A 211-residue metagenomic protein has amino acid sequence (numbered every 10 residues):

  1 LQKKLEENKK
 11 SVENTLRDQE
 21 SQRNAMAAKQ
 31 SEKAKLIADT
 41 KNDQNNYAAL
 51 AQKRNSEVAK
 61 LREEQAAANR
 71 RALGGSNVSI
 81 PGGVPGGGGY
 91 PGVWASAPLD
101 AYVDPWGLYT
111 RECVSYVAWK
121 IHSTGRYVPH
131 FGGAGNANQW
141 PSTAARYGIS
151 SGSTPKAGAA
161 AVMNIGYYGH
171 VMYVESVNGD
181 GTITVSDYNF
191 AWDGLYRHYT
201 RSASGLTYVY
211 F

Functional and structural regions predicted by a protein language model:
L1-P81: Alpha-helical oligomerization segments with coiled-coil/rod-like character
K10, N45, G135-Q139, S204: Generic alpha-helical secondary structure signal
E13, E20, Q44-N45, G148 (+3 more regions): Residues in flexible loops and secondary-structure boundaries
A48, P91, V103, V117 (+2 more regions): Compositionally biased, intrinsically disordered low-complexity regions enriched in proline and serine
A48-A49, G152, Y167, L195-R197: Generic alpha-helix signal with a bias toward terminal, lower-confidence helices and secondary-structure junctions
R71-V171, S176-N178, I183-D187: Secreted/periplasmic proteins that engage bacterial cell-wall peptidoglycan
V177-F211: Aromatic- and glycine-rich peptidoglycan recognition patches
